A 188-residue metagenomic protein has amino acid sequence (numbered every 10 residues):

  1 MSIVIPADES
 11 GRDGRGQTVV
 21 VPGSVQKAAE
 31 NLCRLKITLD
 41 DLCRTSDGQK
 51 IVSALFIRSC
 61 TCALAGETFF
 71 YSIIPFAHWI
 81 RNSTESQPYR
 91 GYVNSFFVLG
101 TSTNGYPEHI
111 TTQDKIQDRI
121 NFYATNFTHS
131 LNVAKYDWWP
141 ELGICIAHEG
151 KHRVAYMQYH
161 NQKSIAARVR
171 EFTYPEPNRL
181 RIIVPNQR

Functional and structural regions predicted by a protein language model:
I3-I146: Short alpha-helix boundary/capping and kink motifs at helix termini
H129-I183: A short, basic-hydrophobic beta/loop patch
Q187-R188: Intrinsically disordered, low-complexity segments enriched in Gly and acidic/Ser/Thr residues that form flexible
